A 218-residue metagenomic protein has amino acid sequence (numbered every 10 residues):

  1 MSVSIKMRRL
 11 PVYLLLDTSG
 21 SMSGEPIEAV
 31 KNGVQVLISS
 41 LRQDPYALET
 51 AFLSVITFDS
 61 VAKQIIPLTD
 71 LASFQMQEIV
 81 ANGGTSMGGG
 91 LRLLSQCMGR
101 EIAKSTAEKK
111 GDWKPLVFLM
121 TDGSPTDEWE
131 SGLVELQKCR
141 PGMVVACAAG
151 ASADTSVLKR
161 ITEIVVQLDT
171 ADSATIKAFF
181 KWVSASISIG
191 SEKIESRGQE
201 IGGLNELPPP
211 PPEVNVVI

Functional and structural regions predicted by a protein language model:
M1-S4, S105-A107: Short beta-strand/turn micro-motifs at beta-sheet edges
V3-L10, S39, E135-G142, A148-I218: P/S/T/G-enriched low-complexity
I5-I66, L116-M120: Von Willebrand factor
S23-G24, P125-E130, S156, T175-K177: Extracytoplasmic/secreted cell-surface and envelope-processing proteins
V34-R42, L93-A103, L133: Short, well-ordered amphipathic alpha-helices
K63, S73-W113, M143-L158, L168-A178 (+1 more regions): Von Willebrand factor
V80, D127-M143: Short, low-complexity, polybasic intrinsically disordered segments
W113-P125, E130-V134: Extended, charged alpha-helical interaction scaffolds
